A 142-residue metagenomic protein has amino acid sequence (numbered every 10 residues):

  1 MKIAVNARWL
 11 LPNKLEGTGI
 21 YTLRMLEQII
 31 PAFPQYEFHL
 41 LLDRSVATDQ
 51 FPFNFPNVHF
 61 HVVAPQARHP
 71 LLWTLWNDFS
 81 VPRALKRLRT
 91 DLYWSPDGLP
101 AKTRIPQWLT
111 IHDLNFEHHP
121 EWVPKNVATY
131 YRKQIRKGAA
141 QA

Functional and structural regions predicted by a protein language model:
M1-A142: Carbohydrate transferase catalytic cores enriched for Leloir-type hexosyltransferases
